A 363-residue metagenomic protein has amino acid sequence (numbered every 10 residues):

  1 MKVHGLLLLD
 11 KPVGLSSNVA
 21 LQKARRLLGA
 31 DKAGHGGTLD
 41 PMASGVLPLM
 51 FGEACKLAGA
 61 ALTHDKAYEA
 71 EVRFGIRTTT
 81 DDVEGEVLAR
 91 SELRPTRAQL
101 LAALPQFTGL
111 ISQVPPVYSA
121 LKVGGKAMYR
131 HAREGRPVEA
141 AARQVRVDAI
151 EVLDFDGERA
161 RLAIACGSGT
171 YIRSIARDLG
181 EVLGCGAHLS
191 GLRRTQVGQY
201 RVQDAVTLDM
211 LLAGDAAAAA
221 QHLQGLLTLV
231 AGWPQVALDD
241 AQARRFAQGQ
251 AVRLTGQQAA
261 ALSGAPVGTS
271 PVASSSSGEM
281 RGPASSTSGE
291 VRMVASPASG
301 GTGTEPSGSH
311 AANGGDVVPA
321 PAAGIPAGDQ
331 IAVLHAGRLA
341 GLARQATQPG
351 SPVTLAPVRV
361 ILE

Functional and structural regions predicted by a protein language model:
M1-A43, V182, G186-E363: Accessory RNA 3′-end/elbow-binding domains used by RNA modification enzymes
M1-S174, D178-D204, G341-A343, G350: RNA pseudouridine synthases
